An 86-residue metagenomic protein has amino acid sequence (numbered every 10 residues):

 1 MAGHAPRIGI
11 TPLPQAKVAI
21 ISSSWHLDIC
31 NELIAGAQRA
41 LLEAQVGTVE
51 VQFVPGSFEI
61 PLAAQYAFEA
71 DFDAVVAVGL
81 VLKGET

Functional and structural regions predicted by a protein language model:
A2: Glycine/small-residue-rich loop that forms an oxyanion/phosphate-binding "nest" at active or ligand-binding sites
I8-P55: Glycine-rich phosphate/diphosphate-binding loop of Rossmann-like nucleotide-binding domains
S24, V54-F58, G79-G84: Acidic, glycine-rich active-site loops and adjacent beta-strand->loop/helix elements that engage anionic groups
C30-N31, E59-P61, E85-T86: Short glycine/serine/threonine-rich phosphate/pyrophosphate-binding segments that cradle anionic phosphate groups
E50-Y66: N-terminal beta-loop-helix "entrance" segment that forms/cooperates in small-molecule cofactor or anionic ligand
A63-T86: Glycine-rich phosphate-binding loop
